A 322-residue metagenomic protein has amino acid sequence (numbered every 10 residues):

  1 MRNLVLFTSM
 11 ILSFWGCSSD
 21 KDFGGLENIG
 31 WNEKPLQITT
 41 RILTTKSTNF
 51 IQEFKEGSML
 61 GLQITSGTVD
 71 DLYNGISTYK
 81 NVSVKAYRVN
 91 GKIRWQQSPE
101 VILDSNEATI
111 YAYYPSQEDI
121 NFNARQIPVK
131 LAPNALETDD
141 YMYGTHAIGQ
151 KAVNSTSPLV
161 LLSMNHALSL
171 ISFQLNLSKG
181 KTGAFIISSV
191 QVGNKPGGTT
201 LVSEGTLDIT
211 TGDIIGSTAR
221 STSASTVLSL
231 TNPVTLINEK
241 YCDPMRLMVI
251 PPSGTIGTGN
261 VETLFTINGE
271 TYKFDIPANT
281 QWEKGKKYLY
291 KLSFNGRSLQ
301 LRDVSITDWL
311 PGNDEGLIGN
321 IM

Functional and structural regions predicted by a protein language model:
R2-F7, F14-M322: Sec-type signal peptide cleavage vicinity
